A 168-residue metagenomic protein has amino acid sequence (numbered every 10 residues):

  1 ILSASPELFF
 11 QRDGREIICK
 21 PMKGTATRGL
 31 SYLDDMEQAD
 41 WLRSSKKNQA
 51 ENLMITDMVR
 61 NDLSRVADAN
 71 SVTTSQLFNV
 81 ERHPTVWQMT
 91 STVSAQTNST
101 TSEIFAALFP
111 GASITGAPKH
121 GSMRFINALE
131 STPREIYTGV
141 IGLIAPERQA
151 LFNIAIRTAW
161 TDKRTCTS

Functional and structural regions predicted by a protein language model:
I1-S168: Extended alpha-helical targeting/anchoring segments, especially N-terminal organellar/secretory targeting helices
